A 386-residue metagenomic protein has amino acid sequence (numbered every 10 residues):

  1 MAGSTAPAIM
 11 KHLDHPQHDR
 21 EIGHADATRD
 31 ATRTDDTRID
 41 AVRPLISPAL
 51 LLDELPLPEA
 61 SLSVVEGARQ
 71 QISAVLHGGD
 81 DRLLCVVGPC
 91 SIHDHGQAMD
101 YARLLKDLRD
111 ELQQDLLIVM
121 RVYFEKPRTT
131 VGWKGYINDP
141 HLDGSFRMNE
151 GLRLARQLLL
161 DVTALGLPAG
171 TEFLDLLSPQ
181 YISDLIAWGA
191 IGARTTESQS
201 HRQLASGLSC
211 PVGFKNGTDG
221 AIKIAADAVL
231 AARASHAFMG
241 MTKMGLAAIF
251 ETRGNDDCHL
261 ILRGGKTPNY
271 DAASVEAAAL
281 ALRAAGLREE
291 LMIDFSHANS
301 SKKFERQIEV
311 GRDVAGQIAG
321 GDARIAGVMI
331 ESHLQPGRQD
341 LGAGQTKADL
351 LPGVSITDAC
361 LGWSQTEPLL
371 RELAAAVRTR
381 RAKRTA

Functional and structural regions predicted by a protein language model:
D14, D35, A102, D115-Y270 (+8 more regions): Active-site-facing alpha/beta catalytic cores
A27-T28, D35-H77: N- or domain-start disorder-to-order transition segments that initiate the globular core
P48-P56, T252-G264, D349-V354: Gly-rich Lys/Arg/Thr-decorated short loops/hinges at beta-loop-alpha junctions or inter-strand turns that position
L84-Q97, D358: Conserved phosphate/anionic-ligand binding catalytic regions in large, soluble enzymes, centered on
G88, I293, G362: Conserved, mostly hydrophobic/aromatic
R263-G265, N269, A277-M292: A contiguous, surface-oriented mixed alpha/beta subdomain in the mid-to-C-terminal portion of proteins that forms
A319-A386: Active-site or pore-adjacent capping/gating segments
